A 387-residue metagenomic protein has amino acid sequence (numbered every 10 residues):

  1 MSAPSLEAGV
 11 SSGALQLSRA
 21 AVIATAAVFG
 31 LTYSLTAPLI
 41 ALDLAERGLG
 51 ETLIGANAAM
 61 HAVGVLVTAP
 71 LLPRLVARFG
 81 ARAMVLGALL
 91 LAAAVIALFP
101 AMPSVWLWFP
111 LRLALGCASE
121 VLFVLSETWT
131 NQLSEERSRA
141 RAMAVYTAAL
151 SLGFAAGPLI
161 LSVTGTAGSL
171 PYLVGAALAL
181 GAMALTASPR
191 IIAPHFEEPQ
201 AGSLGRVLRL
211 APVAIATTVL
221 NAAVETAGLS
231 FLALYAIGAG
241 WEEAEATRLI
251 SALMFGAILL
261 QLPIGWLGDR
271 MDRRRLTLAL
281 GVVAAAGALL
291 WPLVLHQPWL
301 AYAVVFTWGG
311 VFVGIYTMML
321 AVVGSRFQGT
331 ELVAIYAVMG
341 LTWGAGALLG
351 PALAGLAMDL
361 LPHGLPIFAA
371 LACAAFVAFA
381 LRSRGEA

Functional and structural regions predicted by a protein language model:
G13-A62, A214-T217, E225-Y235, A239 (+1 more regions): Helix-loop boundary and gating motifs at the non-cytosolic
T68-G80, G165, L260-D272, M358: Helix-to-loop junctions at the C-terminal end of transmembrane segments in multipass secondary transporters
A83-A97, R275-L289, A370: Structural signature of the two symmetry-related core transmembrane helices
W106-A114, W299-T307: Paired small-residue
L113-A148: Cytoplasmic helix-loop-helix junction between adjacent transmembrane helices in 12-TM secondary transporters
V121-S134, V313-F327: Intracellular juxtamembrane helix-capping segments at the cytosolic ends of symmetry-related transmembrane helices
S162, A176-F196, A378-R384: C-terminal membrane-cytosol helix-exit motif in multi-pass small-molecule transporters
L332-M358: A late C-terminal transmembrane helix in Major Facilitator Superfamily
